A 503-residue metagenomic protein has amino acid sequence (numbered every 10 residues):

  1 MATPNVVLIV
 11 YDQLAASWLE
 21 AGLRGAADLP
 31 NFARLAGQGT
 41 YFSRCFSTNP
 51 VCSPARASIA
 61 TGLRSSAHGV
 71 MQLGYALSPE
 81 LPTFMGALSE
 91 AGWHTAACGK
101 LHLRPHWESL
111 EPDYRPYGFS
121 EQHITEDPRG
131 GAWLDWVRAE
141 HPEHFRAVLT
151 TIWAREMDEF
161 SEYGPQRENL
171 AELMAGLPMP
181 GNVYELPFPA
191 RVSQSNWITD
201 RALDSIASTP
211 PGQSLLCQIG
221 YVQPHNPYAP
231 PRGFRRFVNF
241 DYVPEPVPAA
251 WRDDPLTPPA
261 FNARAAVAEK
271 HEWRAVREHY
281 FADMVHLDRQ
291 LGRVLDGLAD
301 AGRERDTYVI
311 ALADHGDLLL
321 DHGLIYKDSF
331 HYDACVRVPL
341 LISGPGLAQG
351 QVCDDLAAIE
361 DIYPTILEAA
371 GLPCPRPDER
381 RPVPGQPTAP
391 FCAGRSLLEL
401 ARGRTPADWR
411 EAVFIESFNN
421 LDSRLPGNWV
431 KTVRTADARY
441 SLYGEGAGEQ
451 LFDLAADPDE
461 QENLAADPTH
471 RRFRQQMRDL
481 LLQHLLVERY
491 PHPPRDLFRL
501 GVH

Functional and structural regions predicted by a protein language model:
A2, V10-A26, V137-L356, A369-A389 (+4 more regions): Active-site-proximal cap/lid insertion segments
V6-D12, L88, K100, L216-I219 (+5 more regions): A short aromatic-rich beta-strand->coil structural motif
Y11, A33-G37, A60, M85-S89 (+13 more regions): Non-transmembrane alpha-helical segments in soluble domains of secreted/periplasmic/extracellular proteins
A15-G99, W107: Active-site segment of extracytoplasmic enzymes that catalyze sulfate/phosphate-ester chemistry
P54, Y114, D333-R337, C392 (+1 more regions): Short, solvent-exposed loop/turn segments at the edges of secondary structure
L63-F188: Catalytic-site neighborhoods of secreted/periplasmic enzymes that process anionic sulfate/phosphate groups
E126-R129, E143-F145, H315-D321, D361-Y363 (+5 more regions): C-terminal cap/loop subdomain of S1 sulfatases and analogous C-terminal strand-loop tails that border
